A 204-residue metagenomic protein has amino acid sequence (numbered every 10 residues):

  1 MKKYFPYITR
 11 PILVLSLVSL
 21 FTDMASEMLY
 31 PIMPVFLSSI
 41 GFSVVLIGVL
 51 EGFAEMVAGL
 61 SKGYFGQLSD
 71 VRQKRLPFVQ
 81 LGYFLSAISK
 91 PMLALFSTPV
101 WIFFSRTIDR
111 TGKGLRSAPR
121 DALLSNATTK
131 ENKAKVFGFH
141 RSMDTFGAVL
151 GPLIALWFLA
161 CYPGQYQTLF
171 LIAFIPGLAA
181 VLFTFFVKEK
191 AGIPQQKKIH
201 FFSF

Functional and structural regions predicted by a protein language model:
M1-T9, K190-F204: Juxtamembrane intracellular "pre-TM" segments in multi-pass secondary transporters
K2-A58: Helix-loop boundary and gating motifs at the non-cytosolic
T9-R10, M92-R106: Helix-loop junctions at membrane interfaces in 12-TM secondary transporters
V35, S39, L150-T168: Transmembrane alpha-helix termini and helix-breaking/packing motifs in multi-pass membrane transporters
S61-K74, L159: Helix-to-loop junctions at the C-terminal end of transmembrane segments in multipass secondary transporters
P77-M92, F174: Structural signature of the two symmetry-related core transmembrane helices
S105-F146: Cytoplasmic helix-loop-helix junction between adjacent transmembrane helices in 12-TM secondary transporters
Q167-F185: Symmetry-related core transmembrane helices of the 12-TM Major Facilitator Superfamily/SLC fold
